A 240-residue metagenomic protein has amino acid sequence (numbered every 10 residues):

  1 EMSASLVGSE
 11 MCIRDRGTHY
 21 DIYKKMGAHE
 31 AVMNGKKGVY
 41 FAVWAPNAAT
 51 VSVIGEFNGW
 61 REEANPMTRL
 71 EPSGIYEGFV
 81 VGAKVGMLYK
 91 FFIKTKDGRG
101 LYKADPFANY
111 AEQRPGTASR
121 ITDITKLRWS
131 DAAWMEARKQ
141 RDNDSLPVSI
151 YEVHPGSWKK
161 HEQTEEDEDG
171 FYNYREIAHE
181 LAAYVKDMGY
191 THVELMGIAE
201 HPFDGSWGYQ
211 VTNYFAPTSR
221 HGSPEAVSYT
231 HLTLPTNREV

Functional and structural regions predicted by a protein language model:
E1-G8, H231, T236-V240: Single conserved hydrophobic/aromatic residue that forms the stacking wall/gate of nucleotide- or nucleobase-binding
G8-K36, Y40, L70-E152, S157-E165 (+2 more regions): The feature marks proteins involved in alpha-glucan
W44-T50: Short proline/glycine-enriched turn/loop motifs at strand-loop junctions of beta-rich domains
S52-I54: Beta-strand signatures of extracellular beta-sandwich domains
E56-W60, K96: Change "in extracellular beta-sheet-rich domains … of secreted and cell-surface proteins" to "in beta-sheet-rich domains
E63-L70: Short, surface-exposed loop motifs enriched in S/T, G, D/E and P with embedded aromatic residues
A137-Q140, A178-G189: Short amphipathic alpha-helices and their capping/turn segments at secondary-structure boundaries
D169, Y184-S228: Aromatic-lined carbohydrate-binding/catalytic grooves of carbohydrate-active enzymes
